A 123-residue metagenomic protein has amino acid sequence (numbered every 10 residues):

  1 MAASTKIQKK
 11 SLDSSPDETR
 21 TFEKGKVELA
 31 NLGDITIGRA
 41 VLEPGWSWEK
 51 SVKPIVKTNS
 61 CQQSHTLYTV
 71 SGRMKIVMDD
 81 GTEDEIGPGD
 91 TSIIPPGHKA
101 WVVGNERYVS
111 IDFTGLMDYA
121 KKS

Functional and structural regions predicted by a protein language model:
M1-V41, E49: A short, N-terminal "cap"/entry segment at the start of jelly-roll beta-barrel domains of the cupin/DSBH fold
T19, L29, I37-V41, T66 (+3 more regions): Conserved hydrophobic/aromatic beta-strand scaffold that supports enzyme active sites
R39-S60: Conserved short histidine dyad/triad with adjacent acidic residue
A40, D79-G81, P88, N105 (+1 more regions): Surface loops and adjacent helix of pleckstrin homology
L42, T58-I76: Short, conserved beta-strand element in jelly-roll/cupin
S47-W48, G72-V77, A100: Short beta-strand segments in beta-sandwich/barrel cores
M78-H98: Short acidic-glycine-tyrosine-enriched beta hairpin
P95-K121: Ligand-binding loop in jelly-roll beta-barrel domains
